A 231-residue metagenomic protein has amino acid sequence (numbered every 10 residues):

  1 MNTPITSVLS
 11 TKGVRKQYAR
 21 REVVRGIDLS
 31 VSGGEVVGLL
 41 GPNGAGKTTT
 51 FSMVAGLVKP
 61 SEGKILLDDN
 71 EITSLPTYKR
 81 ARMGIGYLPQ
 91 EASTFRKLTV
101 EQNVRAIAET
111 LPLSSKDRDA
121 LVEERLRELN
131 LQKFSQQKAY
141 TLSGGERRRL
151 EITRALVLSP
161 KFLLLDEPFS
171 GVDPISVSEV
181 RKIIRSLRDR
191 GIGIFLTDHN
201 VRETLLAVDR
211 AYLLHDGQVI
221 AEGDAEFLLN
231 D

Functional and structural regions predicted by a protein language model:
L40-P42: The feature captures the beta-strand-to-loop junction immediately N-terminal to the Walker
A55: Helix-to-loop junction immediately C-terminal to a conserved catalytic motif
R105, K116-F134, K182-R185: Conserved ABC ATPase "signature" region
K138-L142, E146: Conserved ABC ATPase signature
S159: Conserved catalytic motifs of ABC-family nucleotide-binding domains
L163-E167: Catalytic Walker B motif of ABC-type/P-loop ATPase nucleotide-binding domains
